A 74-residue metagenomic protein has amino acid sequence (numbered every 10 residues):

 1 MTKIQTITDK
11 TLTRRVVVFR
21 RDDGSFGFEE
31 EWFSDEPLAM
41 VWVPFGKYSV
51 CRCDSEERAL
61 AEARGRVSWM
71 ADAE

Functional and structural regions predicted by a protein language model:
M1-P37: Short N-terminal "domain-start" leader segments that mark the transition from disordered tails or signal peptides into
P37-E74: Mixed-charge, Lys/Arg-enriched low-complexity segments
